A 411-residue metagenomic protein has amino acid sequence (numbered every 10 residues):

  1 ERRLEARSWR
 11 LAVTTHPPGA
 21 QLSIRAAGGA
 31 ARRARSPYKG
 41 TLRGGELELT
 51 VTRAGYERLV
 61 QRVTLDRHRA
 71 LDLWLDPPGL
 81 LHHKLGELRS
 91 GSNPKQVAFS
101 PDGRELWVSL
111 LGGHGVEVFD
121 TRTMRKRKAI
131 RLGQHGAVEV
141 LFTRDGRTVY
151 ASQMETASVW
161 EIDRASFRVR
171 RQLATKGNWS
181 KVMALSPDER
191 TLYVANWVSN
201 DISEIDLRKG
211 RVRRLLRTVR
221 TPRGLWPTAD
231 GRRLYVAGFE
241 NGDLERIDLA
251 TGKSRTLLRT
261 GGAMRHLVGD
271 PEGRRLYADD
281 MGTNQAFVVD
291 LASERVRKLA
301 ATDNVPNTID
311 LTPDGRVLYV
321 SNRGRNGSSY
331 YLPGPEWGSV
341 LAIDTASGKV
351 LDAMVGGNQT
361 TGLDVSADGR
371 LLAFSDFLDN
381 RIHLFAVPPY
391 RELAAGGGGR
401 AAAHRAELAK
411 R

Functional and structural regions predicted by a protein language model:
E1-H83, A386: Short loop/turn and low-complexity linker motifs enriched in small/turn-promoting residues
R10, D72-R411: Predominantly soluble domains enriched in secretory-pathway, periplasmic, or organellar proteins
